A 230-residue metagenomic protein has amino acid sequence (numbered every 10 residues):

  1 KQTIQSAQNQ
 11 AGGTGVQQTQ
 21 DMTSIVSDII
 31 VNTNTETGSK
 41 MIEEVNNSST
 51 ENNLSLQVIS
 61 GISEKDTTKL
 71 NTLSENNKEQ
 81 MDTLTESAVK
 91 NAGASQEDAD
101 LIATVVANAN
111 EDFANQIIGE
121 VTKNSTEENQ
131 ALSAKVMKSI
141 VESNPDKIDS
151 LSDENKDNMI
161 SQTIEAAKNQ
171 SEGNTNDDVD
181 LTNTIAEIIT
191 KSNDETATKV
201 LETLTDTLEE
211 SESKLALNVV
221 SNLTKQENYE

Functional and structural regions predicted by a protein language model:
K1-E230: Non-catalytic all-alpha helical scaffold/repeat segments
